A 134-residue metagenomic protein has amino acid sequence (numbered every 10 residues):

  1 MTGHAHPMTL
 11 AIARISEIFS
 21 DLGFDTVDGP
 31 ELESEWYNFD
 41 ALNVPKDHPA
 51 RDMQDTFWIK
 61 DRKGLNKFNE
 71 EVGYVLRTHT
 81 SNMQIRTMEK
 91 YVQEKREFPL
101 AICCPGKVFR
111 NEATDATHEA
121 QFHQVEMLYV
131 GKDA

Functional and structural regions predicted by a protein language model:
M1-A134: TRNA-recognition modules of translation machinery and tRNA-sensing kinases, especially anticodon-binding
